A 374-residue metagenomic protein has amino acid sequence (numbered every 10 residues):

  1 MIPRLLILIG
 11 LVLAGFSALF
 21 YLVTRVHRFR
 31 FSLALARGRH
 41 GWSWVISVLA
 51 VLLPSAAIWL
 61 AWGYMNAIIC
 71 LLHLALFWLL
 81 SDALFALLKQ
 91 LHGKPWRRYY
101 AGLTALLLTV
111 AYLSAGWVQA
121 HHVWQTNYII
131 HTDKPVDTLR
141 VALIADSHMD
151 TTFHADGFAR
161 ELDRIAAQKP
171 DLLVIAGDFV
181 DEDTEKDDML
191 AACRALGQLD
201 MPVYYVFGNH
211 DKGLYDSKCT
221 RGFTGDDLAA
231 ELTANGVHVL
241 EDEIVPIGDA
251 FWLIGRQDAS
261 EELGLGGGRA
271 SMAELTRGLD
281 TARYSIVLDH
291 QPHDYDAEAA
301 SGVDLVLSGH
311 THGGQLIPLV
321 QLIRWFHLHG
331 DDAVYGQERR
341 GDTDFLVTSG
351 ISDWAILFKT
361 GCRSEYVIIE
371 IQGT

Functional and structural regions predicted by a protein language model:
M1-H121: Non-catalytic terminal accessory segments
I58-N66, H92-W96, N127, H131-R140 (+2 more regions): Generic structural signal for short, solvent-exposed loop/turn connectors between secondary structure elements
K89-A145, D150-Q168, E185: N-terminal signal-anchor transmembrane helix
K134-T374: Soluble catalytic domains of enzymes that build or remodel membrane lipids, polysaccharides, and related
